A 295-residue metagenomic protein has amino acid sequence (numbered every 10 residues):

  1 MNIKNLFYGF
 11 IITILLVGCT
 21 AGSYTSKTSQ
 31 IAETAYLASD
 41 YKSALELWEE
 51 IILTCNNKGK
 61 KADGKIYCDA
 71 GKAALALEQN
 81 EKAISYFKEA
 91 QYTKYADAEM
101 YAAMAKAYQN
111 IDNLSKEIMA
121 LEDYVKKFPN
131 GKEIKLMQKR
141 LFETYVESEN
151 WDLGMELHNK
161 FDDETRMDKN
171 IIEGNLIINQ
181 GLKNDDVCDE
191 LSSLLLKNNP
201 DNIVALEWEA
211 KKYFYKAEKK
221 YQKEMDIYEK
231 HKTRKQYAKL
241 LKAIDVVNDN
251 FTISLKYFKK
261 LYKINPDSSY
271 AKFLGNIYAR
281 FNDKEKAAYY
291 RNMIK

Functional and structural regions predicted by a protein language model:
C19-D69, A76, S85, A96: N-terminal leader/linker segments that initiate helical-solenoid repeat arrays
T34, A73, A107, E143-T144 (+4 more regions): Residue-level signature for tetratricopeptide repeat
N56, K61, Y95, P129-K132 (+3 more regions): Short coil turns that delineate tetratricopeptide repeat
A62-K72, A76, M100-A103, L136-R140 (+3 more regions): Canonical tetratricopeptide repeat
Y215-Y257: Short coil/linker segments at helix-helix boundaries
